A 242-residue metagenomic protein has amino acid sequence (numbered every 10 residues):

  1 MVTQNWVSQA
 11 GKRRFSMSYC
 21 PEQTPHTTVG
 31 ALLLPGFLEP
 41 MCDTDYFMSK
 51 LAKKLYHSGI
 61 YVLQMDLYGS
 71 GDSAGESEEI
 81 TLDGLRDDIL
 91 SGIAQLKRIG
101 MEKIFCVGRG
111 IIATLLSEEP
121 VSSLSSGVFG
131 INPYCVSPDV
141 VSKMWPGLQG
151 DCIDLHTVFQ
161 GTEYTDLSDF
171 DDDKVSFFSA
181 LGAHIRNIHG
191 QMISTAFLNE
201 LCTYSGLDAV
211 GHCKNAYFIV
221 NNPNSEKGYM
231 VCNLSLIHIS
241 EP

Functional and structural regions predicted by a protein language model:
M1-H26: N-terminal cap/lid segment of alpha/beta-hydrolase-fold proteins
T27-G36: Short beta-strand element of the alpha/beta-hydrolase
L38-D45: Short substrate-entry loop that stabilizes the transition state in hydrolases
Y46-D72: Conserved alpha/beta-hydrolase
S70-M101: Catalytic nucleophile-loop/oxyanion-hole region of alpha/beta-hydrolase and closely related hydrolase-like folds
S91-H156: Primarily recognizes the serine-hydrolase "nucleophile elbow" in alpha/beta-hydrolase and SGNH/GDSL folds
G147-M230: Alpha/beta-hydrolase
S235-P242: Residue-level detector of conserved catalytic or cofactor/ligand-binding positions in enzyme active sites
